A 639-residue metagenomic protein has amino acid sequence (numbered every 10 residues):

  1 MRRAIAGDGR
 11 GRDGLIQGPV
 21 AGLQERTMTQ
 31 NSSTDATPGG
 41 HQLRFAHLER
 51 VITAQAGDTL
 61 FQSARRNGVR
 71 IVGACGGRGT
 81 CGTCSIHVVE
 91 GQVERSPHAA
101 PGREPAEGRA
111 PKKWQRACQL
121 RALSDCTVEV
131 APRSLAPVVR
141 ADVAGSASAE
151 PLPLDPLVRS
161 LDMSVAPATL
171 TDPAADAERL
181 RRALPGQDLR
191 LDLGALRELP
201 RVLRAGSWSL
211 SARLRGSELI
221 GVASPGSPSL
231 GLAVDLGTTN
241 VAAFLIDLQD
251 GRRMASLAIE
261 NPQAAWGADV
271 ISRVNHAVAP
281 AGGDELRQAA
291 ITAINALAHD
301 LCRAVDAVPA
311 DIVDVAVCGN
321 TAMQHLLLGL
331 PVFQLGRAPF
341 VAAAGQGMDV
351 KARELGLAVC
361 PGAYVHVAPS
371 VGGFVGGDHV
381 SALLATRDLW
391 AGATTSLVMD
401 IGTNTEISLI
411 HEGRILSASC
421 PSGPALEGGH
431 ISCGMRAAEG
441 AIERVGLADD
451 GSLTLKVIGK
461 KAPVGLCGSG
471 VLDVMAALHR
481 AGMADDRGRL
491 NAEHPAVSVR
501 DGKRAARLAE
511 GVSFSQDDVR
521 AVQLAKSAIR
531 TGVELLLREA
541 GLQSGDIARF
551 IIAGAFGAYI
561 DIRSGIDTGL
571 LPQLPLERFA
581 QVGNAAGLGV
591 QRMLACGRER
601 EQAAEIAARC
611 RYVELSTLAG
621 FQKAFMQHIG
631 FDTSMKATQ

Functional and structural regions predicted by a protein language model:
N31-T34, P97-L230: Fe-S ferredoxin-like electron-transfer domains and their immediately adjacent linker/connector regions across
G39, W114, E129, R133-A168 (+2 more regions): Acidic, glycine/GT-rich loop-and beta-edge segments that sit at the periphery of enzyme/chaperone cores
D58-G82, V89-A117: Immediate flanking context of iron-sulfur cluster ligation sites
A205-L230, G362-S396: Conserved phosphate-binding catalytic cores of ATP/NTP-utilizing and phosphoryl-transfer enzymes
L236-T238, A243-I271, Q334-D349, S381 (+2 more regions): Glycine-rich phosphate-binding loop of actin/hexokinase-like ATP-binding domains
P262-R303, H430, I442-G446, A521-L524 (+1 more regions): N-terminal phosphate-binding loop and adjacent alpha-helix
A293-V305, H379-T386, Q523-G545: Phosphate/ATP-binding catalytic cores across multiple sugar-kinase/actin-like superfamilies, primarily ASKHA
H411, L542-I606: Catalytic phosphate/nucleotide-handling subdomain of diverse soluble enzymes
